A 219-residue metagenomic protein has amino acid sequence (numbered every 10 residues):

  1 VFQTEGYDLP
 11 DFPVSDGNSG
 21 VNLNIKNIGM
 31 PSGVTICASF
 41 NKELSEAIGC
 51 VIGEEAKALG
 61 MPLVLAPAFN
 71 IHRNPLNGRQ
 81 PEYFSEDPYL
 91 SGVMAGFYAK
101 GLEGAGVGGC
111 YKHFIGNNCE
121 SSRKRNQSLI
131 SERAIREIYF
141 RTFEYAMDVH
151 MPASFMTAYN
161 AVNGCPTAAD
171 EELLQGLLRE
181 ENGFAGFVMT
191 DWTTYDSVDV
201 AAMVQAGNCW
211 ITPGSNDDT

Functional and structural regions predicted by a protein language model:
V1-T219: Glycoside hydrolase catalytic-domain context in secreted enzymes
